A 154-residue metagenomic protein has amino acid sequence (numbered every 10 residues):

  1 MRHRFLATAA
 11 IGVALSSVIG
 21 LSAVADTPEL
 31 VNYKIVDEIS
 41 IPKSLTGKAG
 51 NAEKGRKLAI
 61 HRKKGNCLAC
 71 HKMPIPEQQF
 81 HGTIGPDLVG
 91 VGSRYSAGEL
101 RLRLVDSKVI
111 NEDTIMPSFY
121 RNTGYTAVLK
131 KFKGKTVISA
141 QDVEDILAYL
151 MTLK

Functional and structural regions predicted by a protein language model:
M1-A10: Bacterial N-terminal signal peptides that target proteins for export
A9-G20: Bacterial N-terminal signal peptides
S22-T27: Boundary at the C-terminal end of the N-terminal hydrophobic targeting segment
E29-R62: Electrostatic cytochrome c docking/interface patches
K48-A49, L68, K72-D106, I115-L129: Gly/Gly-Pro-rich "capping" loops immediately C-terminal to redox-active cysteine motifs in periplasmic/lumenal
A49, E53, H61, R94 (+1 more regions): Soluble non-cytosolic domains of exported or imported proteins
R62-N66, P74, D142: Short pre-active-site segment immediately N-terminal to redox-active cysteine/selenocysteine motifs in thiol-based
L102, V109-N111, F119-K154: C-terminal capping alpha-helices of c-type cytochrome domains
